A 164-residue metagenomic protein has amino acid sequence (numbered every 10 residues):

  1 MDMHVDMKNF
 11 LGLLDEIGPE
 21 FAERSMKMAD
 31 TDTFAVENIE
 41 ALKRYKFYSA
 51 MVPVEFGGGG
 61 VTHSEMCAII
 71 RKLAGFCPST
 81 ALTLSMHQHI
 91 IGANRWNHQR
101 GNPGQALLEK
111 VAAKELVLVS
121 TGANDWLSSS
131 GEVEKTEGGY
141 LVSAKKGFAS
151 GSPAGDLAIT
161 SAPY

Functional and structural regions predicted by a protein language model:
M1-G12: Basic/polar N-terminal segments that are highly enriched at the extreme N-terminus, encompassing both cleavable
L11, G18-F21, S25-M28: N- or domain-start disorder-to-order transition segments that initiate the globular core
D15-P19, F47-S49: A short alpha-helix capping/helix-coil boundary motif
M28-A29, G60: Residue-level marker of alpha-helix boundaries and capping positions
D30-V36: N-terminal ordered "arm"
V36-R44, S49-A154: Glycine-rich flavin
G151-S152, L157, P163-Y164: Predominantly flavin-linked oxidoreductase catalytic cores and closely associated redox partners
